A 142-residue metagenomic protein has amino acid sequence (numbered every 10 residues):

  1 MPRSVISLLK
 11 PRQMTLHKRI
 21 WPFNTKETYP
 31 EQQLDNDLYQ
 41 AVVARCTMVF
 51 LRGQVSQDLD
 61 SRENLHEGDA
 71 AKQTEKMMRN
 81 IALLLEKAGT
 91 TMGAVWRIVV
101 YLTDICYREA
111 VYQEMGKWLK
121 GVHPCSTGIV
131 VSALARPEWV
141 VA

Functional and structural regions predicted by a protein language model:
P2-G93, R97, L102-A142: N-terminal presequence-like segments and the immediate start of the first folded domain
